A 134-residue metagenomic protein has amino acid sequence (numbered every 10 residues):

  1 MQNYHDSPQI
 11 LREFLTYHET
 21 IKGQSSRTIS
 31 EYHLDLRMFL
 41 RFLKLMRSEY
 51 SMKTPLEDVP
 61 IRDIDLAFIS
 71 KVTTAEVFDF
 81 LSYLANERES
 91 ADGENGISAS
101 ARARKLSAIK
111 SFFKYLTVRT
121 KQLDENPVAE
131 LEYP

Functional and structural regions predicted by a protein language model:
Q2-D6: A detector for short, charged/polar N-terminal pre-domain segments
Q9: Gly/serine-rich nucleotide phosphate-binding loop at the start of the catalytic core of nucleotide/ADP-ribose-handling
R12-R27, R37-P134: N-terminal core-binding DNA-recognition domain of tyrosine recombinases/integrases
